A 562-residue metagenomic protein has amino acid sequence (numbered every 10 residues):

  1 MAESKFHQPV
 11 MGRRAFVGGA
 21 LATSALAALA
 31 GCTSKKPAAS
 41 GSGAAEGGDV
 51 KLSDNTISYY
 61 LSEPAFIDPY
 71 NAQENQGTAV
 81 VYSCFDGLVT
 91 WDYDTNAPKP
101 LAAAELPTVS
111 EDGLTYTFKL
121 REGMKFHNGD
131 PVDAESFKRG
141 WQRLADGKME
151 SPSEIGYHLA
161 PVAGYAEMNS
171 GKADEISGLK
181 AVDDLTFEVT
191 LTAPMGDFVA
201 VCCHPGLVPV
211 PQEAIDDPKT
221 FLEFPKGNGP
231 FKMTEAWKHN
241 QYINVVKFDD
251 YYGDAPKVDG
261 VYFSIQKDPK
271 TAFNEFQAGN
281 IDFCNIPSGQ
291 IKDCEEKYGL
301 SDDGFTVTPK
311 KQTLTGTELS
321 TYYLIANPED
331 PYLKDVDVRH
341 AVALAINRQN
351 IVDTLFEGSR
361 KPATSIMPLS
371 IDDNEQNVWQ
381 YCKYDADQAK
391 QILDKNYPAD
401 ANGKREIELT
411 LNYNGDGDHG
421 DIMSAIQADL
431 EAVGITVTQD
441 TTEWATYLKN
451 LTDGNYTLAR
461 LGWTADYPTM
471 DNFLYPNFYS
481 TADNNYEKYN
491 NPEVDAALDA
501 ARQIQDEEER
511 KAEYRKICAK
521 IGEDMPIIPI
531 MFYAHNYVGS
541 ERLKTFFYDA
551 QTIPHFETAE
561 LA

Functional and structural regions predicted by a protein language model:
Y60-E111, K226: N-terminal lobe/hinge region of extracytoplasmic solute-binding protein
A97, T190-P256, G260: Gly/Pro-rich hinge or "lid" segments in bacterial periplasmic/extracellular proteins
P107, V352, T438-Y447, Y475-E541 (+1 more regions): Extracytoplasmic/peripheral linker and loop segments enriched in polar/acidic and small residues with frequent Thr/Pro
K119, S136-K138, A145-D146, E150-P211: Surface-exposed binding/hinge segments that line and control ligand-binding clefts or catalytic entry sites
D133-G140, D184-T190, P230, V258-G260 (+4 more regions): Alpha-helical secondary-structure segments
A214-K219, F248-K297, T436: Ligand-site clamp/hinge motif
K361-N396, D416-D421: Structural transition elements
Y537-A562: Long beta-strand-rich cores associated with HINT superfamily self-processing modules
